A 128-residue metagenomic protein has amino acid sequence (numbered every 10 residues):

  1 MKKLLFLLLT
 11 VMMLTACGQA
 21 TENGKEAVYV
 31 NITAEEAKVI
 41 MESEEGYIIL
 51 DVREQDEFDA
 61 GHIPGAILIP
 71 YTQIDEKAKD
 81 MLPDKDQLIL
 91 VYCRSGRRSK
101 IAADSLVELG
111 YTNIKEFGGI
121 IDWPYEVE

Functional and structural regions predicted by a protein language model:
L4, C17-E35, I40, D56-Q87 (+1 more regions): Rhodanese-like catalytic fold shared by cysteine-dependent sulfurtransferases and DSP/PTP-type phosphatases
L5-L9: Sec-dependent N-terminal signal peptides
T10-V11, D86: Residue-level signal for mature regions of secreted extracellular proteins and peptides
E45-Y47, D86-L88: A general structural motif
I49-D51: Structural scaffold elements adjacent to functional motifs in cytosolic proteins
